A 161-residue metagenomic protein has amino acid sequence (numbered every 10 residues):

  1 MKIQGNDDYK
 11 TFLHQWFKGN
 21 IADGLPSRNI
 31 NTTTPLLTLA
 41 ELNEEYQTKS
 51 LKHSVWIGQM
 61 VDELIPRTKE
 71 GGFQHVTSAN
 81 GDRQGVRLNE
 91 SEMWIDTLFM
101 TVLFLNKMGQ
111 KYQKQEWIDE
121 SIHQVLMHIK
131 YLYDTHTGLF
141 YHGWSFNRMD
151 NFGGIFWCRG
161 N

Functional and structural regions predicted by a protein language model:
M1-N161: Glycan-recognition and catalytic cores of secretory/periplasmic carbohydrate-active enzymes
